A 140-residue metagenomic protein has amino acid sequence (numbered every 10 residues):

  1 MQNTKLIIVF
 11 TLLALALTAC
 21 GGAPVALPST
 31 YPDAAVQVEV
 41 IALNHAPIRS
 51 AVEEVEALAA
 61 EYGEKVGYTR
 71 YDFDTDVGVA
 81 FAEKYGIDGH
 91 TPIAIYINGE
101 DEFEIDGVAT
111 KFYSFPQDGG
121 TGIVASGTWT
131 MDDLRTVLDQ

Functional and structural regions predicted by a protein language model:
M1-I8: Bacterial N-terminal signal peptides that target proteins for export
L15-A19: C-terminal motif of bacterial Sec signal peptides marking the signal peptidase cleavage site
G21-A23: Bacterial signal peptide processing site
L27-Y62: Local sequence-structure signature of Cys/Sec-based thiol-disulfide redox active-site neighborhoods
V40-A46, T69-R70, F81, D118-T128: Second-shell loop/turn segments in exported
E64-G78: Thiol-based oxidoreductase modules, predominantly thioredoxin-like and allied folds used for disulfide exchange
V79-A109: Structural alpha/beta surface segment adjacent to cysteine/selenocysteine redox centers across thiol/disulfide enzymes
I97-Q140: Non-catalytic, surface beta->alpha helical segment in thiol-disulfide oxidoreductase systems
